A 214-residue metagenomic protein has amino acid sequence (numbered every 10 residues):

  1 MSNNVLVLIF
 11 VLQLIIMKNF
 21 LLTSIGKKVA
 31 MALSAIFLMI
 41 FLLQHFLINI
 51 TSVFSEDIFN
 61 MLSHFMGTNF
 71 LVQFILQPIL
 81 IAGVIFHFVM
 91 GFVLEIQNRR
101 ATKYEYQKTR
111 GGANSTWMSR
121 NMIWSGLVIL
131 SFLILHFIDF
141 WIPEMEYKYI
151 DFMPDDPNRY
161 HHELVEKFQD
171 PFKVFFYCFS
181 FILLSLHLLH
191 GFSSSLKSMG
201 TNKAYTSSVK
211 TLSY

Functional and structural regions predicted by a protein language model:
F10-Y214: Membrane-embedded alpha-helical bundles that constitute the cytochrome b-like, heme-associated redox core of multi-pass
